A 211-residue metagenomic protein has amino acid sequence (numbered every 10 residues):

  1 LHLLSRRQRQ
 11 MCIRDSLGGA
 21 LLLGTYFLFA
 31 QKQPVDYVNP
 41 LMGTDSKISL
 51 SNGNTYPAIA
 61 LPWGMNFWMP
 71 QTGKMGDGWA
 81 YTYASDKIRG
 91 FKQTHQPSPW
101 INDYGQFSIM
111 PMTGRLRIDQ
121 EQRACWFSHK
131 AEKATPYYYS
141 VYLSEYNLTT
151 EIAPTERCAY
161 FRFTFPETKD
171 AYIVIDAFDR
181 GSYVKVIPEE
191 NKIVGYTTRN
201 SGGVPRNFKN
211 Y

Functional and structural regions predicted by a protein language model:
L1-D15: Single conserved hydrophobic/aromatic residue that forms the stacking wall/gate of nucleotide- or nucleobase-binding
L21-L22: N-terminal export/ancillary region detector
Q31-Y211: Accessory carbohydrate-recognition regions in carbohydrate-active enzymes
